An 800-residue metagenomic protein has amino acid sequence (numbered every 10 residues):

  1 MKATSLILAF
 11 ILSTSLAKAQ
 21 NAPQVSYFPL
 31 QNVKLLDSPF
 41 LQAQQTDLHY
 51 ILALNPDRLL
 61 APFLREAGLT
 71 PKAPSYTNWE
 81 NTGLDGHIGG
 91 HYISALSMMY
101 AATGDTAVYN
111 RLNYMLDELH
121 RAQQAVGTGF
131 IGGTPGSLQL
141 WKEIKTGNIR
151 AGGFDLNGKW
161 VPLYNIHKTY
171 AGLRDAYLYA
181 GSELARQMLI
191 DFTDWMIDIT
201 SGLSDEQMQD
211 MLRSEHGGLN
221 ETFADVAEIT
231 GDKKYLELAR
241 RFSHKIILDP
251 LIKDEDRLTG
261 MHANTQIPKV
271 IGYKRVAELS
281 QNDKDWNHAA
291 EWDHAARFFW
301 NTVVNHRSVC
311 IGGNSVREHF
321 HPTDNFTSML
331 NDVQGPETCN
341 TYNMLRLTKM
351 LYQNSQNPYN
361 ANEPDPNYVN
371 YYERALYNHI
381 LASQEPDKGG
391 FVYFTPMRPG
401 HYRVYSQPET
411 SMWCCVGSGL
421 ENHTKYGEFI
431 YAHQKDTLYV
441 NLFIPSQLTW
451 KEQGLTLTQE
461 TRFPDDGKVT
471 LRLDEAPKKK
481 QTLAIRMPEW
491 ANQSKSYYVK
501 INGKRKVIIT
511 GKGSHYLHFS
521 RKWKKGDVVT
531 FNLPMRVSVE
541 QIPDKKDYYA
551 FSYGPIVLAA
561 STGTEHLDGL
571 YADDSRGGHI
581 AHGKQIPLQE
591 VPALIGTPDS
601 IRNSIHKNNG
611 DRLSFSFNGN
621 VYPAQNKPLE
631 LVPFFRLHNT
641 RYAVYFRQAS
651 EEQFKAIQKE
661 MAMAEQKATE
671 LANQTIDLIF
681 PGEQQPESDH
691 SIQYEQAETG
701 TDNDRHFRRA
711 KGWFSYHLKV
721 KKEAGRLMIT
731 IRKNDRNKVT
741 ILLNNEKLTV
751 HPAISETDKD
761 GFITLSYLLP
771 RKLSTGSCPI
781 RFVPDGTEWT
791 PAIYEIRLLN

Functional and structural regions predicted by a protein language model:
M1-N21: Bacterial Sec-dependent N-terminal signal peptides
Q20-T106, N110, W141-Y179, H216-K234 (+4 more regions): Aromatic (Trp/Tyr) and acidic
Y109-G132, E291-V304: Carboxylate/His-rich catalytic cores and anion/metal-binding grooves
S137-W160, R186-D210: Asp-box/WD-like beta-propeller blade repeats and closely related beta-sheet repeat scaffolds
R307-F326: Flexible glycine/proline-rich, aromatic-decorated loop/lid segments
N370-N378, S383, D387-R472, R521 (+4 more regions): C-terminal beta-rich recognition modules with glycine/proline-rich loops and embedded aromatic residues
K478-N502, L727-I729, V739-I741: Beta-strand-rich binding/interaction modules
K504-G526, N532-K546, Q696-R726, T730-N800: Beta-strand-rich ligand-recognition modules
